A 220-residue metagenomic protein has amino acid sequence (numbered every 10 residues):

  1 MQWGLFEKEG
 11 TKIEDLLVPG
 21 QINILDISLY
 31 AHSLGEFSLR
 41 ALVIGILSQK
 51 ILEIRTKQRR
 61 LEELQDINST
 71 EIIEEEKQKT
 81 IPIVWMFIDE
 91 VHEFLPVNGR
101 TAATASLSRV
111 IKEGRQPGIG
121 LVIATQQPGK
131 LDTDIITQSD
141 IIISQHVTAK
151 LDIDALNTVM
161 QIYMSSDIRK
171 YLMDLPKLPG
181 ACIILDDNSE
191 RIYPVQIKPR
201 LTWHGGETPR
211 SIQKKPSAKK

Functional and structural regions predicted by a protein language model:
M1-S106, K177-D187: P-loop NTPase motor domains
Q21, N98, I135, L151 (+3 more regions): Solvent-exposed, flexible loop/coil residues
I27, V147, I197: Active-site donor-binding loop signature of nucleotide-sugar glycosyltransferases
A31-L34, E93-L95, A102-T104, G129-D132 (+3 more regions): Flexible loop/turn segments at secondary-structure boundaries
L39-R40, I136-T137, K198: Composition- and surface-driven signal marking solvent-exposed, interaction-prone regions in large proteins
T101-A103, Q138-D140, V159-M160, P199-L201: Short secondary-structure boundary/capping segments
V110-P194: Conserved ATP-driven motor cores of ASCE-family P-loop NTPases powering translocation/secretion/packaging/pilus
K177-K220: Conserved P-loop NTPase motor module
